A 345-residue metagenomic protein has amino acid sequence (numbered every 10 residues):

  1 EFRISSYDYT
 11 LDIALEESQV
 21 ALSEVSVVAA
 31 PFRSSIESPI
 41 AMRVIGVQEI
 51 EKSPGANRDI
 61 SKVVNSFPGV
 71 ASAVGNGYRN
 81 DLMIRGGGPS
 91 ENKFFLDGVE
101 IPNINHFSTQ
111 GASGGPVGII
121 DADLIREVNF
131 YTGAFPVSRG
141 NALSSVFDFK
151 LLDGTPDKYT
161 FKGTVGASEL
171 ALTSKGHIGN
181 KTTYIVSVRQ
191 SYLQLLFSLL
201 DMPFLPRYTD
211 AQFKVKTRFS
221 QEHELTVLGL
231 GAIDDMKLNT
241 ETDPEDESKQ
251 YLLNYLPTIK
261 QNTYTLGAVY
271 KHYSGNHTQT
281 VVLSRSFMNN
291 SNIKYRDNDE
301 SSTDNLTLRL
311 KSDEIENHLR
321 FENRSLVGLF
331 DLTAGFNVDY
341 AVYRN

Functional and structural regions predicted by a protein language model:
F2-Y9, V28, F32-F135, V146-L152: Periplasmic N-terminal accessory/gating domains of Gram-negative outer-membrane beta-barrel systems
T10-D12, E24, D81, E127 (+9 more regions): Membrane-embedded beta-strand positions in outer-membrane beta-barrel channels/transporters
I36, N105, L193-L199, D234-T240 (+2 more regions): Outer-membrane beta-barrel proteins
G46, T109-G114, F130-Y131, T155-D157 (+6 more regions): Extracytoplasmic loops and strand-loop junctions of Gram-negative outer membrane beta-barrel proteins
S90-N92, L124, D157-F161, N180-Y184 (+3 more regions): Outer-envelope beta-barrel architecture signal
K93, E127-S138, S144-L152, Y159-P203 (+2 more regions): Predominantly transmembrane beta-strands of Gram-negative outer membrane beta-barrel pores used for transport
N141-L143, G166-L170, R207-T209, K260-Y264 (+1 more regions): Residues that define the transmembrane beta-barrel architecture of outer-membrane proteins
K216-D234, P257-N345: Face-selective signature of the C-terminal outer-membrane beta-barrel domain
